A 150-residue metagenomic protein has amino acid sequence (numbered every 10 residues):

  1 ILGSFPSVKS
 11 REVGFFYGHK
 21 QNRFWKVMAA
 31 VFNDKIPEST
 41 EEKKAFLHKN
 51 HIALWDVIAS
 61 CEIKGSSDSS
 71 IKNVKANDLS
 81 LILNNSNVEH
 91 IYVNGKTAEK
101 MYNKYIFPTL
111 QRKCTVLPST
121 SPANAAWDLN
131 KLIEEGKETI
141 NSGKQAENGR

Functional and structural regions predicted by a protein language model:
I1-S4: Short, hydrophobic/glycine-enriched beta-strand segments
P6-K9, A59, A98, S121: Short, glycine/serine-rich, charged loops/turns that create anion-binding and catalytic segments at active sites
K9-S70: Short, surface-exposed acidic-centric catalytic microdomains
H19-K20, S67-S80, N103-R150: C-terminal capping/extension of enzyme domains
M28, M101-Y102: Hydrophobic packing residues within well-ordered alpha-helices of enzyme cores
A53-W55, Y92, T115: Hydrophobic/aromatic beta-strand patches that form the interior of the parallel beta-sheet core in alpha/beta enzyme
L79, L83, N87-V93: Proline-aspartate-enriched helix->loop->beta-strand connector
H90, K96-A98, P108-R112: Catalytic phosphate/metal-binding cores of nucleic-acid and nucleotide-processing enzymes, i.e., regions that mediate
